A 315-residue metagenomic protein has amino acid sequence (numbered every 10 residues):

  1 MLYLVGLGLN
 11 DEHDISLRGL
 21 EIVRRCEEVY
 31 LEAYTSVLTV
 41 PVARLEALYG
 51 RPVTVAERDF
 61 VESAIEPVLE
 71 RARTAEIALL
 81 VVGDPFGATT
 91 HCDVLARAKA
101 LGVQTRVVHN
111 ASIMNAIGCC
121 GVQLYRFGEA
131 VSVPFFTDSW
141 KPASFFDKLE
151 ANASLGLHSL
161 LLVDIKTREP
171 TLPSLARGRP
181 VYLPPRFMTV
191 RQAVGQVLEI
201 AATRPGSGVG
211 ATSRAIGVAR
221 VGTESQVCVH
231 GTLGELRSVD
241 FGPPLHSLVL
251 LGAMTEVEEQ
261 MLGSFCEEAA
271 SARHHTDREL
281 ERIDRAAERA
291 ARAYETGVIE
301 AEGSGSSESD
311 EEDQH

Functional and structural regions predicted by a protein language model:
M1-Q104, S309: Class I S-adenosyl-L-methionine
L2, E76, A153-E300, S307-H315: A contiguous loop/helix-start segment that scaffolds small-molecule binding in enzyme catalytic cores
G6-L9, E32-Y34, A56-R58, V82-D84 (+5 more regions): Fold-independent oxyanion-binding glycine-rich loops and adjacent beta-strand/coil segments at enzyme active sites
D11, G83-L160: Class I SAM-dependent methyltransferase SAM-binding "motif I" and its flanking Rossmann-like core
R44, P67, R97, A116 (+4 more regions): Alpha-helical scaffold segments in soluble metabolic enzymes
S63-A64, E70, H109-N115, R282-A286: Ser/Thr/Gly-rich flexible loops in soluble cytosolic domains mediating phosphotransfer, phosphorylation
E66-T74, C119-L124, K141-K148, S174-R179 (+1 more regions): Short, surface-exposed amphipathic charged segments that create phosphate/polyanion-binding patches used for binding
